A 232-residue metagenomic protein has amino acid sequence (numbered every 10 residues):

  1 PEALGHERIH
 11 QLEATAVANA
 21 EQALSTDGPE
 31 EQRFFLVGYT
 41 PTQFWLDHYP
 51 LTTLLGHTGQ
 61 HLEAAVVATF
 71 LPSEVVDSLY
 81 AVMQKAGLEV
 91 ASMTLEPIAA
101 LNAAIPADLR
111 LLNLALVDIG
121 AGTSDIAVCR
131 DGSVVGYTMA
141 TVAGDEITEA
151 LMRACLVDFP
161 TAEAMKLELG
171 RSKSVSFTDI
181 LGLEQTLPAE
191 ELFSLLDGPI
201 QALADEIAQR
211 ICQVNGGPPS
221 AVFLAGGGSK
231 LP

Functional and structural regions predicted by a protein language model:
P1-A3, S133-L151, C155: Short glycine-rich, Thr/Ser-proximal phosphate-binding strand/loop in the N-terminal lobe of ATP-dependent enzymes
P1-L114, G144, R171-S194, V214-A221: Nucleotide/phosphate-binding catalytic cleft detector across ATP-hydrolyzing and phosphate-transferring enzymes
M83, D118, L151, I207 (+1 more regions): Residue-level signature of catalytic and energy-coupling elements of molecular machines, predominantly ATP/GTP-dependent
P106-G136, L151: Gly/Thr-rich phosphate-binding beta-strand-loop-beta motif of the actin/hexokinase/Hsp70
V128-R130, T138-M139, I211, G226-G227: Active-site proximal loops enriched in glycine and acidic residues that flank catalytic Cys/His/Asp and coordinate
V142, E149-D179: Conserved ATP-utilizing enzyme core subdomain
P199-A208: A general structural motif
S220-S229: Glycine-rich beta-strand-to-loop/alpha-helix junction loops that act as flexible
